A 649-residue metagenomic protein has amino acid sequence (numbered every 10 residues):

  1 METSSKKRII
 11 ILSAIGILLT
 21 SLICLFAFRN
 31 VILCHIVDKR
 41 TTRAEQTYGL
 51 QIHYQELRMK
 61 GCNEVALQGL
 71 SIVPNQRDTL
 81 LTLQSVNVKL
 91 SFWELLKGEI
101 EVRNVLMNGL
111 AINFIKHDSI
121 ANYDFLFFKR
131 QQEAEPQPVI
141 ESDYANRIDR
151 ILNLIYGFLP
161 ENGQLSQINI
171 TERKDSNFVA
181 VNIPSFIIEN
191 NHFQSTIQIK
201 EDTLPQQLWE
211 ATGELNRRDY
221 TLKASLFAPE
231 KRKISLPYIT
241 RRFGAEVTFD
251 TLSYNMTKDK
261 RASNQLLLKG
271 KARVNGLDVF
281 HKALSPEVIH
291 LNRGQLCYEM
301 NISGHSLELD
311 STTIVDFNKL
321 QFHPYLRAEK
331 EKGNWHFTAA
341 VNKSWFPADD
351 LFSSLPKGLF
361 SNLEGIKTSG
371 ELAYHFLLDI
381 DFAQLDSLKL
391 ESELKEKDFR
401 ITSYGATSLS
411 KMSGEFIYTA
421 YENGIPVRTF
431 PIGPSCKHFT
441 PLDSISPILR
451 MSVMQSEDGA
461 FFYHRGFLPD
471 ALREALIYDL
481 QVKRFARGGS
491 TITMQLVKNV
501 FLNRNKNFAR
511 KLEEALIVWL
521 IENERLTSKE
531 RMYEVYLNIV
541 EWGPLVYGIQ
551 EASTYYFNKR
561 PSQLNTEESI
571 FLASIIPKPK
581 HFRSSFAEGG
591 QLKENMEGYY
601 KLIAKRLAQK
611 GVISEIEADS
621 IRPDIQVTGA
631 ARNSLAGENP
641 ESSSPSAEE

Functional and structural regions predicted by a protein language model:
M1-G49, E210, T221-S225, P229 (+11 more regions): N-terminal type II signal-anchor transmembrane helix that functions as the membrane-insertion/stop-transfer segment
E56-T171, P184, T196-S225, T257-K260 (+2 more regions): Flexible beta-edge/linker motif
E64-V65, G69-S71, R103-N113, H192-N255 (+4 more regions): Small-residue helix/turn framework positions
P74, W93-L96, T171-E172, F382-Q384 (+2 more regions): Short beta-strands and strand-coil junctions in structured, solvent-facing domains, enriched
F127-A145, S408-P434: Charged, glycine/proline-rich intrinsically disordered loops and linkers
N153-F158, E422-V612, A630: Peptidoglycan glycan-strand catalytic modules in the bacterial/periplasmic cell-wall system
T171-N191: Short, solvent-exposed loop/hinge segments that bridge or flank secondary-structure elements
